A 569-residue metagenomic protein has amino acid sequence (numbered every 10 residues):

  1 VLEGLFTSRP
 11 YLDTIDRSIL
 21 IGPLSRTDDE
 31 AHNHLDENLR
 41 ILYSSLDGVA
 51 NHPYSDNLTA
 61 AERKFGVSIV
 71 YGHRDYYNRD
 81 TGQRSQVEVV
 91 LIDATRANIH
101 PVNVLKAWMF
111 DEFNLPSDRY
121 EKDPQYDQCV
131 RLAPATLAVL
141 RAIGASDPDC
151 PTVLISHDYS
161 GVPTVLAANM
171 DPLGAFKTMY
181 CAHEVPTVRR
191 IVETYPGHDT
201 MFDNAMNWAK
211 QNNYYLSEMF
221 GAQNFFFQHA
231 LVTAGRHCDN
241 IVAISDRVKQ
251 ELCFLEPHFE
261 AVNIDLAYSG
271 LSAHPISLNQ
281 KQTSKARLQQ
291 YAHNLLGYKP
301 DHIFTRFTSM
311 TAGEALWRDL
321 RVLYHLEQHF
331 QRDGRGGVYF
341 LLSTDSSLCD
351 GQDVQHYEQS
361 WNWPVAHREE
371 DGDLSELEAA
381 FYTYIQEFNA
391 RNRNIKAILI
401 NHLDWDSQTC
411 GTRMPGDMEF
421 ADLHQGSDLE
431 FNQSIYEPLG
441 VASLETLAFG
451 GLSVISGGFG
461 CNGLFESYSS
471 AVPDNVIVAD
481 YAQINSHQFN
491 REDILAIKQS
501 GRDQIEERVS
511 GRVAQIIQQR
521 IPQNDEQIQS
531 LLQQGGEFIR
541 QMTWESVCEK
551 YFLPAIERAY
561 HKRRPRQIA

Functional and structural regions predicted by a protein language model:
V1-A569: Catalytic cores of nucleotide-sugar-dependent glycosyltransferases that transfer UDP/GDP/TDP-activated
